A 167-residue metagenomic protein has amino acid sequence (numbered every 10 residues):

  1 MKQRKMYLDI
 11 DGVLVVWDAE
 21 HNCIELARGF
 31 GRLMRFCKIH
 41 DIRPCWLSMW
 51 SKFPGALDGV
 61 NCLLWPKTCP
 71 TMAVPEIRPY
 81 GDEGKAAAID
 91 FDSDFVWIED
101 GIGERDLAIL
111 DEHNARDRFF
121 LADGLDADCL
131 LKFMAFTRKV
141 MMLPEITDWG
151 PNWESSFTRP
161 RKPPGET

Functional and structural regions predicted by a protein language model:
M1-Q3, F91-D92: Alpha-helical hydrophobic/aromatic positions enriched in membrane-embedded helices and signal peptides
K2-E83: Alpha-helical substrate-recognition element adjacent to the catalytic core
G55-T167: C-terminal cap/substrate-recognition subdomain and adjoining C-terminal extension of metal-dependent phosphatase-like
